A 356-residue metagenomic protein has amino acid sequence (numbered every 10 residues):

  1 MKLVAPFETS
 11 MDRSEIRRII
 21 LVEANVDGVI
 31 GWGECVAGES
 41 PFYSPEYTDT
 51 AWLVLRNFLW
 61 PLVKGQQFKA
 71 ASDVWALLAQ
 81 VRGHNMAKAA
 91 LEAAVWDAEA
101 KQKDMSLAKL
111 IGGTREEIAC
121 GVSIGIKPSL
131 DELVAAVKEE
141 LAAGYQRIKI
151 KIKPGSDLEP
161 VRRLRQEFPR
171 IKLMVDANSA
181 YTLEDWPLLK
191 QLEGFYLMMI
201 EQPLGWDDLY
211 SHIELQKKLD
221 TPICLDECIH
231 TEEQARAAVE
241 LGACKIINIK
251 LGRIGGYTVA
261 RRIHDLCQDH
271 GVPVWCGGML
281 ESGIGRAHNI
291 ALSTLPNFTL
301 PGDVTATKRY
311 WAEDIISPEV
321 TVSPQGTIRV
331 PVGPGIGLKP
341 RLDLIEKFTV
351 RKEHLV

Functional and structural regions predicted by a protein language model:
M1-Y43, R309-E313: Structured beta-strand/loop patches that form or line metal/cofactor-binding pockets in enzymes
M11-R13, A79, K101, M105-E117 (+2 more regions): N-terminal amphipathic alpha-helix/helix-capping segment at the start of soluble metabolic enzymes
V22, G28, L59, L91 (+9 more regions): Conserved, mostly hydrophobic/aromatic
N25, I30-Q102: Metal- or metallocofactor-binding catalytic centers and their adjacent structured scaffolds across diverse enzyme
G33, C120-I124, I148-I150, L173-A177 (+5 more regions): Hydrophobic faces of well-ordered beta-strands that scaffold small-molecule active sites in alpha/beta enzyme cores
K109-L219: Metal-dependent enolase-superfamily TIM-barrel catalytic cores that perform enediolate-based chemistry
Y196, D207-C224, I229-T327: Shared catalytic-loop signature of beta/alpha-barrel
R309, I315-V356: C-terminal extensions of enzymes
